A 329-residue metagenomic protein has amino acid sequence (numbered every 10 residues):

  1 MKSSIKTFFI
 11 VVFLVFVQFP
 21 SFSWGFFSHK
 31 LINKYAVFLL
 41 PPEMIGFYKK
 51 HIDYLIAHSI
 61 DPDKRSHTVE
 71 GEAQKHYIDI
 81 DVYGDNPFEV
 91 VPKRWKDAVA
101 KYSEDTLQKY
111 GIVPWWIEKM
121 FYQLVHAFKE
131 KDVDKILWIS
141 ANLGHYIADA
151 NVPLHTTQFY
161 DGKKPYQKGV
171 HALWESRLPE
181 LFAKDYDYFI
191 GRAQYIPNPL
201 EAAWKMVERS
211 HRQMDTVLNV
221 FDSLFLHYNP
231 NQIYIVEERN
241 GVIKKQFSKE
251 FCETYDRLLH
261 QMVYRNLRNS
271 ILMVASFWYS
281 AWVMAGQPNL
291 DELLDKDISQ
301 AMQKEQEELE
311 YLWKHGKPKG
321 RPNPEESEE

Functional and structural regions predicted by a protein language model:
M1-F27, E329: Bacterial Sec-dependent N-terminal signal peptides
I5, V17, G144, A148-A150: Residue-level micro-sites within transmembrane alpha helices that shape and flank functional polar/acidic positions
P20-W138, N142, Q158-E250, T254-R268 (+2 more regions): N-terminal, motif-rich segments that launch catalysis or mediate targeting to/interaction with membranes, typified by
I147-G162: Catalytic Zn2+-binding segment of zinc metalloproteases
